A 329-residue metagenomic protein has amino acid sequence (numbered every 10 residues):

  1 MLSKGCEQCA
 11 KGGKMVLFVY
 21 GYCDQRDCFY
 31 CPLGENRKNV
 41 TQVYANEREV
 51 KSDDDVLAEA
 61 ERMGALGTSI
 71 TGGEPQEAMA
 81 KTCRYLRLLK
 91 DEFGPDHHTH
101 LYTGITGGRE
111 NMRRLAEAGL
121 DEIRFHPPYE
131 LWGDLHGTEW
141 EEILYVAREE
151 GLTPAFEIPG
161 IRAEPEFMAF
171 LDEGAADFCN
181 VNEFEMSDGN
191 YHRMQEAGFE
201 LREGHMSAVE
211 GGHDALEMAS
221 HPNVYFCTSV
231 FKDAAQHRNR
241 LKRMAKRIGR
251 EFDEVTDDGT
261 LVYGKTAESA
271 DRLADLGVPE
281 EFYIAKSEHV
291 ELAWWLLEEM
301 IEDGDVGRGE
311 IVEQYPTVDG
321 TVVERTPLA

Functional and structural regions predicted by a protein language model:
M1, V255-A329: Radical SAM enzyme core and accessory elements
L2-V50: Canonical Radical SAM [4Fe-4S] cluster-binding loop centered on the CxxxCxxC motif and its immediate flanking residues
K14-L17, T68-I70, T99-L101, I123-F125 (+3 more regions): Hydrophobic faces of well-ordered beta-strands that scaffold small-molecule active sites in alpha/beta enzyme cores
G21, R37-V40, R48-K51, M63-T68 (+3 more regions): Conserved mixed alpha/beta catalytic, RNA-binding, or beta-rich assembly cores of soluble enzyme, regulatory
K38-D54, Q76-E117, H126-T138, A155-F167: Canonical radical SAM enzyme core domain
D55-E74: Short Fe-S-cluster ligation motifs
E61, R113-G119, D172: Non-catalytic positions within long, well-ordered alpha-helices that form the structural scaffold/packing of enzyme
W140-A235, R250-Y263: Conserved C-terminal portion of the radical SAM core fold that forms the substrate/S-adenosylmethionine-binding
